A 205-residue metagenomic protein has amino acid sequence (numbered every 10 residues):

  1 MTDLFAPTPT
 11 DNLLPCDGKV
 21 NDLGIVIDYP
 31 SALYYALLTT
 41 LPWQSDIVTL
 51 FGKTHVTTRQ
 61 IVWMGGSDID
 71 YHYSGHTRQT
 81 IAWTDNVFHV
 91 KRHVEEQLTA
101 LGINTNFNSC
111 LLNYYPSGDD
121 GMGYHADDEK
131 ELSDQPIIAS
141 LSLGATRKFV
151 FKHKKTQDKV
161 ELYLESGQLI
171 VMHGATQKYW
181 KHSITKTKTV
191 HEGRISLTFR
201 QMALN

Functional and structural regions predicted by a protein language model:
M1-N205: Non-heme Fe(II) oxygenase metal-center motifs and adjacent flexible, charged/small-residue loops
